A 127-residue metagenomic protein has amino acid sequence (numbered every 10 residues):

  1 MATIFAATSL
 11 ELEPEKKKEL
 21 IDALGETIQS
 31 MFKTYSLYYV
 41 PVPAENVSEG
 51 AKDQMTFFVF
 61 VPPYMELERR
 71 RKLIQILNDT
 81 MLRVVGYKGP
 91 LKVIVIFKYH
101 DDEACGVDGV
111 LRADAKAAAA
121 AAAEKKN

Functional and structural regions predicted by a protein language model:
M1-N127: A domain-level signal for the structural core that forms small-molecule/cofactor-binding pockets and catalytic centers
